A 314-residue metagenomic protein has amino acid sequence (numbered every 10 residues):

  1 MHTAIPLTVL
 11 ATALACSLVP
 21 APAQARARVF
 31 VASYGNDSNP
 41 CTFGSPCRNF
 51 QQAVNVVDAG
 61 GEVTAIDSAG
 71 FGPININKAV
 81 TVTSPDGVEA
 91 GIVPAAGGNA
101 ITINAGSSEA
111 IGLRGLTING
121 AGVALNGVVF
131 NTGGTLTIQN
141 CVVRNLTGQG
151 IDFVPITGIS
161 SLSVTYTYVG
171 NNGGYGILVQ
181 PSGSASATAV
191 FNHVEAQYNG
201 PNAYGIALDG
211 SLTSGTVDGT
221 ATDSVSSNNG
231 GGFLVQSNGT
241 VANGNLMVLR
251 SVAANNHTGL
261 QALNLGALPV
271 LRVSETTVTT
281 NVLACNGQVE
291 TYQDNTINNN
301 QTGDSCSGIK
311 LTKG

Functional and structural regions predicted by a protein language model:
T8-S17: Bacterial N-terminal signal peptides
A23-A27: Boundary at the C-terminal end of the N-terminal hydrophobic targeting segment
S33-G72: Acidic Gly/Asp/Thr-rich repetitive segments characteristic of extracellular carbohydrate-active and adhesion proteins
D58-A59, G70-T83, G91-T135, Q149-T157: Extracellular beta-strand-rich solenoid/capping regions of secreted or surface-exposed proteins that bind or remodel
T81, A267-G314: Acidic, glycine- and Ser/Thr-rich low-complexity intrinsically disordered tracts in extracellular/secreted proteins
D86, E109-G120, T135-N145, I159-Y175 (+5 more regions): Right-handed parallel beta-helix
P94-N104, A121-F130, N145-T157, N171-G183 (+5 more regions): Extracellular beta-strand/beta-solenoid scaffold signature
